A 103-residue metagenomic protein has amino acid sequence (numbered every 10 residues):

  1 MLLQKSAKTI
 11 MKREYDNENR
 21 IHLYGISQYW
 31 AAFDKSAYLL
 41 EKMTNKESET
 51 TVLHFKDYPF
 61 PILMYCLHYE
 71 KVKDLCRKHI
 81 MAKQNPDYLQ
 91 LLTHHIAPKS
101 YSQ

Functional and structural regions predicted by a protein language model:
M1-Q103: Basic, polar low-complexity surface loops/patches
